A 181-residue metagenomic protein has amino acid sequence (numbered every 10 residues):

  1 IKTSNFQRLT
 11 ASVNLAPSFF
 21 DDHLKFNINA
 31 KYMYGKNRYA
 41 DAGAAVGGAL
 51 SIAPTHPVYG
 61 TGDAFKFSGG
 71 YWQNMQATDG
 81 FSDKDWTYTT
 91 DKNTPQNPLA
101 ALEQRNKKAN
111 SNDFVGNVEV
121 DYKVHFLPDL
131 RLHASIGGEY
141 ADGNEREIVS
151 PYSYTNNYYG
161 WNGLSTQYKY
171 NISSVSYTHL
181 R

Functional and structural regions predicted by a protein language model:
K2, A16-V115, R131-L180: Surface-exposed loop/interface segments of Gram-negative outer-membrane beta-barrel transport/assembly proteins
F6-S12: Transmembrane beta-barrel architecture of outer membranes
